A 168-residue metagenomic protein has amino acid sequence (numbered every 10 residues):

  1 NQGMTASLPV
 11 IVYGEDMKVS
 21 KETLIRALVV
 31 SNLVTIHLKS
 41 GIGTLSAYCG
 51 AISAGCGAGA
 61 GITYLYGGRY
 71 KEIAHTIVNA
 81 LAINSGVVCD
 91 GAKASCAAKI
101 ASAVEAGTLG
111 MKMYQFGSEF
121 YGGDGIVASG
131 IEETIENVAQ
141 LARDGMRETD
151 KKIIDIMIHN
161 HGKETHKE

Functional and structural regions predicted by a protein language model:
N1, G41-C49, G91-A98: A short glycine/serine-rich beta->alpha loop
N1-P9, G50-S53: Conserved phosphate/anionic-ligand binding catalytic regions in large, soluble enzymes, centered on
M4-V19, G59-G67: Alpha-helical support elements that line or immediately flank enzyme active sites and cofactor-binding pockets
S20-L38, I77-G86: Acidic-glycine-rich active-site phosphate/pyrophosphate-binding loop
E22-I25, T44-Y48, E72-T76: Short acidic alpha-helical/loop segments enriched in Asp/Glu that coordinate divalent cations
Y48-C56, S102: Aromatic-lined, polymer-binding surfaces characteristic of secreted/periplasmic polysaccharide-degrading enzymes
I62-E168: Functionally critical mobile loop/hinge segments
